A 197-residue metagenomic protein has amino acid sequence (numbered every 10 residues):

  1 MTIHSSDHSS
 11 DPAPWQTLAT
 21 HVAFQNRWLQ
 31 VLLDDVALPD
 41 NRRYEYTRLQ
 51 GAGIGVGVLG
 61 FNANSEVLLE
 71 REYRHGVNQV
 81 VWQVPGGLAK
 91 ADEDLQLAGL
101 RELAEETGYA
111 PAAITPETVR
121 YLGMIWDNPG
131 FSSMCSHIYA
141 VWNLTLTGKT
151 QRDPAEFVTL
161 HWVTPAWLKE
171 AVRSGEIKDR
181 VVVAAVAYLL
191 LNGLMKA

Functional and structural regions predicted by a protein language model:
T2-H4, D11-P14, L49-A52, V56-R101 (+2 more regions): Conserved Nudix-box catalytic region and its N-terminal flanking loop in Nudix hydrolases and closely related
T2-T17, R42, V80, A91 (+4 more regions): Nudix hydrolase/Nudix homology domain
W15-L59, A63: Acidic, metal-coordinating catalytic segment for phosphate/diphosphate chemistry, firing primarily on the Nudix
V31-D35, L59, L69, I138-A140 (+1 more regions): Conserved hydrophobic/aromatic beta-strand scaffold that supports enzyme active sites
Q50-G53, N62-N64, R74, Q83 (+3 more regions): Active-site segment of metal-dependent pyrophosphate-handling enzymes, primarily the Nudix hydrolase catalytic core
